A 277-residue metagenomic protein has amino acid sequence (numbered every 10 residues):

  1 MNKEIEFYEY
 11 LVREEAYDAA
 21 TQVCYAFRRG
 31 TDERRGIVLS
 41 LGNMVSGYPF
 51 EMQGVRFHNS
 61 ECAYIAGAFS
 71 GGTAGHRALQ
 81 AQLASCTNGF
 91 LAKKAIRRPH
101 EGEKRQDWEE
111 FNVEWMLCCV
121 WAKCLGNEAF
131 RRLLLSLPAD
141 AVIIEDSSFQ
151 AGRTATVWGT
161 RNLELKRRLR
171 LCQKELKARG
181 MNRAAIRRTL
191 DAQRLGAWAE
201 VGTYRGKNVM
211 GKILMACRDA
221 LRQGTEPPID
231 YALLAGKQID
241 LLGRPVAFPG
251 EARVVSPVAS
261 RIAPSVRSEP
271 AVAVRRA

Functional and structural regions predicted by a protein language model:
M1-A277: Charged, low-complexity intrinsically disordered segments
